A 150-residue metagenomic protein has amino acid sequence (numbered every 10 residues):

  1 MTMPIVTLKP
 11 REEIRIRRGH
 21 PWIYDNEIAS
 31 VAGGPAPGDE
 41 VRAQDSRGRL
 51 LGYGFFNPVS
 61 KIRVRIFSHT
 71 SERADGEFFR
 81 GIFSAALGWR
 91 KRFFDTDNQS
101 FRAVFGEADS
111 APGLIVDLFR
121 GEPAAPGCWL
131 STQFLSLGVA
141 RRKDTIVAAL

Functional and structural regions predicted by a protein language model:
M1-L150: RNA-binding accessory domains that recognize and position tRNA/RNA substrates
